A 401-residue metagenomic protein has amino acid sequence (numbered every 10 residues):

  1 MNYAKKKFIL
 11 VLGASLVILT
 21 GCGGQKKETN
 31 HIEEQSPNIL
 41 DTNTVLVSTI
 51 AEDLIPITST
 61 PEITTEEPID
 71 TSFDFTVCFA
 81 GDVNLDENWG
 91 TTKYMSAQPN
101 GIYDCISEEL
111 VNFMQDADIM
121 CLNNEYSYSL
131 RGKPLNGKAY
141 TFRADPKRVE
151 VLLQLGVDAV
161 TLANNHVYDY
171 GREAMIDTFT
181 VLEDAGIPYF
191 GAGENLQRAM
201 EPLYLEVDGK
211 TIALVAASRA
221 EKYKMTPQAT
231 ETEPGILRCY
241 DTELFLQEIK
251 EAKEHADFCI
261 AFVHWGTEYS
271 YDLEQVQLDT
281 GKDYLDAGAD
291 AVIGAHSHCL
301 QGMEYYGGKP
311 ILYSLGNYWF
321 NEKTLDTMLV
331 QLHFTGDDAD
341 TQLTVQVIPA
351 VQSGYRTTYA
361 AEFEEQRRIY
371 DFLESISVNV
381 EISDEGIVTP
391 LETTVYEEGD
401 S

Functional and structural regions predicted by a protein language model:
N2-I9: Bacterial N-terminal signal peptides that target proteins for export
I9-S15: Sec-dependent N-terminal signal peptides
L12, E33, L135-G137: Preference for short coil/turn "hinge" residues that link or interrupt alpha-helices
I18-G21: C-terminal motif of bacterial Sec signal peptides marking the signal peptidase cleavage site
G23-G24, P37-S401: Acidic, metal/ion-coordinating pockets
G24-E34: Bacterial Sec signal peptide processing site at the extreme N-terminus
